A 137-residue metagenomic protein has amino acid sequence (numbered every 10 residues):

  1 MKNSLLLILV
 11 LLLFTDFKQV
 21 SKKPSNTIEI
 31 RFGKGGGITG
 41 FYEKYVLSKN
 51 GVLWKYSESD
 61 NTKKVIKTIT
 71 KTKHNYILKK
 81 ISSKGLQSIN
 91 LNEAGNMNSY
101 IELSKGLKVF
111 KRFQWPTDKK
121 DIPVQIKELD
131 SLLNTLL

Functional and structural regions predicted by a protein language model:
M1-P24: Bacterial Sec-dependent N-terminal signal peptides
F17-G35, S59, K63, G85-L137: Short, well-ordered, aromatic-rich surface patches in folded extracellular/luminal domains
G33-Y56: N-terminal secretory signal peptides
Y42-V46, I66, R112: Well-ordered beta-strand positions in beta-sheet-rich domains
S48-L53, I66, K73-N75, K120-P123 (+1 more regions): Short, low-complexity, polar/charged sequence segments that are solvent-exposed and flexible
Y56, N61-N90: Mature extracytoplasmic domains of secretory-pathway proteins
